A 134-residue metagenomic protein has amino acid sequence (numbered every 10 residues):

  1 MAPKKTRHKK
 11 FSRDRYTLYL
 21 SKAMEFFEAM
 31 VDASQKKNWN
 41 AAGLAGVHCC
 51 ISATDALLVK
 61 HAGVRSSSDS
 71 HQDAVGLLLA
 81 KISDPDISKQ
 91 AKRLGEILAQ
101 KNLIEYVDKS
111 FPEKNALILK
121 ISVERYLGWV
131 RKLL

Functional and structural regions predicted by a protein language model:
M1-L134: Terminal alpha-helical segments
